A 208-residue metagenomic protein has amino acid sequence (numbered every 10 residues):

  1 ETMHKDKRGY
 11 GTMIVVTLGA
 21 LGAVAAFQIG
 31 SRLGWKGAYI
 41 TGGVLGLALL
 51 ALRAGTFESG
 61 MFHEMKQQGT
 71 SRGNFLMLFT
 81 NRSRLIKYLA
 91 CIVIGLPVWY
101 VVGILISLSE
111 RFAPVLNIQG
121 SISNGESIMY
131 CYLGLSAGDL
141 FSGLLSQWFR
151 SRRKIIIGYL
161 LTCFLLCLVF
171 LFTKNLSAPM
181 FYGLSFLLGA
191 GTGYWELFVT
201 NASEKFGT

Functional and structural regions predicted by a protein language model:
E1-M3, S109, G193-F206: Intracellular juxtamembrane helix-capping segments at the cytosolic ends of symmetry-related transmembrane helices
K7-S31, L45: Glycine-rich segments within core transmembrane alpha-helices of 12-TM secondary carriers
K36-R53: Symmetry-related core transmembrane helices of the 12-TM Major Facilitator Superfamily/SLC fold
A54-L76: Flexible cytoplasmic inter-helical loops of multi-pass small-molecule transporters
R84-D139: Extracytoplasmic gate region of multi-pass secondary transporters
G138-S151: Helix-to-loop junctions at the C-terminal end of transmembrane segments in multipass secondary transporters
K154-V169: Structural signature of the two symmetry-related core transmembrane helices
A178-G193: Hydrophobic core of transmembrane alpha-helices in multi-pass small-molecule transporters, especially MFS/SLC-type
